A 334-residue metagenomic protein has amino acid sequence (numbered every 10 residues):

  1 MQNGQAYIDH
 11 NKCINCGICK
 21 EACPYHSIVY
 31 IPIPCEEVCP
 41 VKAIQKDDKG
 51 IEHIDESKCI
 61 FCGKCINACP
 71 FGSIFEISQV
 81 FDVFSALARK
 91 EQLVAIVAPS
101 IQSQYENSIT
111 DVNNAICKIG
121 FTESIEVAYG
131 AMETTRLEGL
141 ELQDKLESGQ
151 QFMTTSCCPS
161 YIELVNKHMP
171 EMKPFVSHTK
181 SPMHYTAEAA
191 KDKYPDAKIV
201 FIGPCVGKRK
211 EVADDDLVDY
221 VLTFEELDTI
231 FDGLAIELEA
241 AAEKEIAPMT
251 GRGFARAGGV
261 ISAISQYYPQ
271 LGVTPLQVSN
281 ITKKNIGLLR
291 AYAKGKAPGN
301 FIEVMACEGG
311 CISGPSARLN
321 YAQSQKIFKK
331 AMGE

Functional and structural regions predicted by a protein language model:
M1-K12, I18-I60, K64-Q79, P315-R318: Iron-sulfur cluster-binding cysteine motifs and their immediate structural context in ferredoxin-like electron-transfer
I8, C13, E37, E52-D55 (+3 more regions): Short hydrophobic/aromatic-rich motifs at helix boundaries and adjacent loops
P70, E76-E334: Iron-sulfur-associated redox domains of electron-transfer enzymes in respiratory and anaerobic energy metabolism
